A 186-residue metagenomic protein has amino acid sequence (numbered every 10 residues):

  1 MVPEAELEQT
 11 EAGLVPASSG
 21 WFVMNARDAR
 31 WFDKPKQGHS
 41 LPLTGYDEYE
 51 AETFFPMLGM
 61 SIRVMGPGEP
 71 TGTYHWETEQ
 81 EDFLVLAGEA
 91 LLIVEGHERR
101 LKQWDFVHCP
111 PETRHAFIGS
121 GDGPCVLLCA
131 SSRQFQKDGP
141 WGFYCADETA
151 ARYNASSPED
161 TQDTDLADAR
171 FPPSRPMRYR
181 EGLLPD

Functional and structural regions predicted by a protein language model:
M1-M57, R152-D186: A short, N-terminal "cap"/entry segment at the start of jelly-roll beta-barrel domains of the cupin/DSBH fold
H39-E48, S61-E77, P111: Conserved short histidine dyad/triad with adjacent acidic residue
M57, I62-P67, H75-V94, S132: Short, conserved beta-strand element in jelly-roll/cupin
D82, G96-E112: Short acidic-glycine-tyrosine-enriched beta hairpin
G88, W104, F117: Short hydrophobic/aromatic patches on the structural cores and recognition surfaces of FHA
L91, P111-D138: Ligand-binding loop in jelly-roll beta-barrel domains
S132-Q162: Surface-exposed, gly/pro-biased binding rims or lids
